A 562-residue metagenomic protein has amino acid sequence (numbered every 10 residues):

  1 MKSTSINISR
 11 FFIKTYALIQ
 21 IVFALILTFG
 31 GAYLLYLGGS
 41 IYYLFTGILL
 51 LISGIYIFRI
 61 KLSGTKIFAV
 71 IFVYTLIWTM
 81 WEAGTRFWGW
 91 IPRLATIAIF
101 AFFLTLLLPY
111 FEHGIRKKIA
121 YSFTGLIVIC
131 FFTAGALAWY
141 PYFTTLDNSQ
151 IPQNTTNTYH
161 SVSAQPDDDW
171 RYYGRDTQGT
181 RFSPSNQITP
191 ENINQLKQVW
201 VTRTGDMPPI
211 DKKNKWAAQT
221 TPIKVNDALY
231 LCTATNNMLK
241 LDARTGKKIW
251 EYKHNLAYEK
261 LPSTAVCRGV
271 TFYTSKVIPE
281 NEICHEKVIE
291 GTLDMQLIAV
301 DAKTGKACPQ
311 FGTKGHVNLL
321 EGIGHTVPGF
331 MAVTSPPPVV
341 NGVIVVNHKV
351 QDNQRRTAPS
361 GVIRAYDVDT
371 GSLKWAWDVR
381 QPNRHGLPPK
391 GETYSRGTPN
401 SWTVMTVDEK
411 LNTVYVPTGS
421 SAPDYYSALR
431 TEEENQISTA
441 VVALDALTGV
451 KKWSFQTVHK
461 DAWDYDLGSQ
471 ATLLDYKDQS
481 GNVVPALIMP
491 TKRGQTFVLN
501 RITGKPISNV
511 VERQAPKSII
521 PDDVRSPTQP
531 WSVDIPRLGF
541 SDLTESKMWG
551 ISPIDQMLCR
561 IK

Functional and structural regions predicted by a protein language model:
M1-P152: Topology signature of small-to-medium multi-pass alpha-helical membrane proteins
I99-T145, K240-K248, V266-F272, C284-I323 (+2 more regions): Hydrophobic or amphipathic alpha-helical targeting/insertion segments
T145-V201, V379-R384, G550-K562: Blade/loop signatures of beta-propeller domains
W170-G174, N214-T235, P262-Q296, G329-R355 (+5 more regions): Repeat-blade elements of multi-bladed beta-propeller folds
T177-S183, D206-K212, L239, D424-Y425: Short, solvent-exposed loop/turn elements at domain surfaces
P184-E191, Q198-Y230, N255, I323: Asp/Glu-centered strand-loop micro-motifs enriched in Gly/Pro and often flanked by an aromatic residue
I193-M207, M238-K260, T274, I278 (+6 more regions): Extracytoplasmic/lumenal domain signature
T406, S526-K562: Long, low-complexity segments enriched in small/aliphatic residues
